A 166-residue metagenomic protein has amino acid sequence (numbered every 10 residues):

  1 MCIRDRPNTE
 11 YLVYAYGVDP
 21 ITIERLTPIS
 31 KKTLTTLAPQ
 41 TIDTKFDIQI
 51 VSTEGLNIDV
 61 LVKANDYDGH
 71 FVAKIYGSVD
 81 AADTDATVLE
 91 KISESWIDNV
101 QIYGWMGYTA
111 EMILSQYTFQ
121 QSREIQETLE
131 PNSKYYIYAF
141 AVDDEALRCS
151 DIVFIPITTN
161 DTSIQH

Functional and structural regions predicted by a protein language model:
M1-R6: Conserved small/polar residues in nucleotide/adenosyl-binding loops
P7-N8, P131-N132: Surface-exposed loops/turns
L12-V18, Y136-V142: Extracellular recognition modules
D19, A64-D68, D143: Extracellular acidic, Ser/Thr/Pro-rich low-complexity tracts
P20-T41, D143-S163: Extracellular fibronectin type III
L56-V60: Structural beta-strand segments of beta-rich domains
V62-V100: Solvent-exposed loop/turn segments flanking beta-strands in beta-repeat/beta-sandwich domains
I102-E124: Aromatic sugar-binding surface patches on proteins that engage polysaccharides or sugar-phosphate polymers
